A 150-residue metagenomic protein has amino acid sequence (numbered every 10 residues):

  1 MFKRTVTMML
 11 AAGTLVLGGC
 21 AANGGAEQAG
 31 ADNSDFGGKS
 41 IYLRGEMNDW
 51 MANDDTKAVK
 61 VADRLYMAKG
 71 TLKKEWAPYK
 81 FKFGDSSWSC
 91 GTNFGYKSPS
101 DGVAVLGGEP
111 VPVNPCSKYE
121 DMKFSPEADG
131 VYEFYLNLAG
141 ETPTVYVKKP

Functional and structural regions predicted by a protein language model:
M1-M9: Bacterial N-terminal signal peptides that target proteins for export
V16-G19: C-terminal motif of bacterial Sec signal peptides marking the signal peptidase cleavage site
A21-N23: Bacterial signal peptide processing site
G25-A31: Short amphipathic, basic-aromatic surface patches that mediate peripheral association with negatively charged
D32-W76, S86-P110: Aromatic-rich carbohydrate-binding modules that target alpha-glucans
L43, Y146-K149: Extended low-complexity, serine/threonine- and proline-enriched intrinsically disordered segments
A77-Y79, Y132: Exposed beta-strand face motif in extracellular beta-rich ectodomains
C90-L136, G140: Structured interaction patches on ligand/partner-binding surfaces of diverse proteins
